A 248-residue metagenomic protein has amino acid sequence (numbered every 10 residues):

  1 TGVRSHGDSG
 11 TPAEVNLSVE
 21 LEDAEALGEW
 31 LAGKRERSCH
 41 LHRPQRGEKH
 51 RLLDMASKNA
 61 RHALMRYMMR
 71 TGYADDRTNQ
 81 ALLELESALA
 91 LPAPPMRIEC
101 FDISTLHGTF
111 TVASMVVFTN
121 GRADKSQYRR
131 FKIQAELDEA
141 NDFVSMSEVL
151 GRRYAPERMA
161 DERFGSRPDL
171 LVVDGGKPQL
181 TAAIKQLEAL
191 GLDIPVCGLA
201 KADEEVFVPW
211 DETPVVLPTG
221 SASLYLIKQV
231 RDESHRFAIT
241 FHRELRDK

Functional and structural regions predicted by a protein language model:
T1-K248: Acidic, glycine-enriched active-site microenvironments
